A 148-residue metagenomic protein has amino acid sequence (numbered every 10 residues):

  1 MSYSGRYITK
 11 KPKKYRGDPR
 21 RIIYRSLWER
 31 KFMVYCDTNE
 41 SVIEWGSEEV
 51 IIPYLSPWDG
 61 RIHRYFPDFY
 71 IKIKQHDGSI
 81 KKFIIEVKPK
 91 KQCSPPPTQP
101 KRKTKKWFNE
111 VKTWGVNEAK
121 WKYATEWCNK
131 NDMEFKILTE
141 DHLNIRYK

Functional and structural regions predicted by a protein language model:
M1-K148: Electrostatic, structured charged patches in enzyme active sites and in nucleic-acid/phosphate-binding
